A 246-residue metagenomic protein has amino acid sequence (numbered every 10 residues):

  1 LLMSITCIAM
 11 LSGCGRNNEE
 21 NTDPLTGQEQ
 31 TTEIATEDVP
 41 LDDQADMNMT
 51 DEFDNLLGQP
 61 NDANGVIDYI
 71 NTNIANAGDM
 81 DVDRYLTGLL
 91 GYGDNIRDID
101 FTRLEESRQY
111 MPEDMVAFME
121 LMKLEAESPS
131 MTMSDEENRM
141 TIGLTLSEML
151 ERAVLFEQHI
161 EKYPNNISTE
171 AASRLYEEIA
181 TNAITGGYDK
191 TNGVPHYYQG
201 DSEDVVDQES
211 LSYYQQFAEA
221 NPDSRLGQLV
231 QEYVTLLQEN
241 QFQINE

Functional and structural regions predicted by a protein language model:
L1-T6: Sec-dependent N-terminal signal peptides
A9-G13: C-terminal motif of bacterial Sec signal peptides marking the signal peptidase cleavage site
R16-L86: N-terminal, intrinsically disordered, polar/charged segments of Gram-positive cell-envelope systems that serve as
D68-E157, Y163: Acidic/His-rich structured neighborhood in mature extracellular/periplasmic domains
T102, D114-S147, N182-P222: Short coil/linker segments at helix-helix boundaries
Q109-D114, H159-A171, F217-Q228: Short solvent-exposed coil/turn linkers within tandem alpha-helical repeat scaffolds
R139-N192: Flexible, glycine-rich surface segments
S210, Y214-E246: Hydrophilic extracytoplasmic domains
